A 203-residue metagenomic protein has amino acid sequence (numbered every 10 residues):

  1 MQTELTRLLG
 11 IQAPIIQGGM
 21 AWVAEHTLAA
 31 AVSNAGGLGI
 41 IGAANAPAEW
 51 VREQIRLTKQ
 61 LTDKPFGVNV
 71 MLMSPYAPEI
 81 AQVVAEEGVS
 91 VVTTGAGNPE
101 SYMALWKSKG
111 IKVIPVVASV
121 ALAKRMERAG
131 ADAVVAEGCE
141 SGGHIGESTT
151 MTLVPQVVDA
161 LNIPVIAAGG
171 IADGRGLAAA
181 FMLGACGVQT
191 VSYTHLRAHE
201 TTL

Functional and structural regions predicted by a protein language model:
M1-A160, P164: Active-site entrance/lid segments in N-terminal catalytic domains of soluble metabolic enzymes
V32, I166, A180, V191: Catalytic nucleophile loop
A121-A129, A172-C186: Catalytic cores of alpha/beta
V134, G184, V188-Q189: Active-site-proximal beta-strands of protease catalytic cores
C139-E140, C186, Y193: Flexible glycine-rich beta->alpha loop in the catalytic core of nucleotide-sugar glycosyltransferases
I163-I166, G176: A generic structured-segment signal
A167-I171: Glycine-rich adenosine-cofactor-binding loop
T194-T201: Conserved small/polar residues in nucleotide/adenosyl-binding loops
